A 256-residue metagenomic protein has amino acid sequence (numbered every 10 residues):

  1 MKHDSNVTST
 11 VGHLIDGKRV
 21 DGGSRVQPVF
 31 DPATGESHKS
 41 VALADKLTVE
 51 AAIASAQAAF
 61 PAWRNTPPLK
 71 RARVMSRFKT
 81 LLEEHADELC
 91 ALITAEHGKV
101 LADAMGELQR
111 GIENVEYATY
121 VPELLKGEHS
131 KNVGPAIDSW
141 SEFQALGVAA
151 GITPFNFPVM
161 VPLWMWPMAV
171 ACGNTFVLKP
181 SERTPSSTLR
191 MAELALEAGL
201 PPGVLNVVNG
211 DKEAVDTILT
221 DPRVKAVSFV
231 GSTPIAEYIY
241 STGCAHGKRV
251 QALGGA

Functional and structural regions predicted by a protein language model:
M1-S40, R73, R77, G127-T153 (+1 more regions): Terminal low-complexity tails and localization/encapsulation signals of metabolic enzymes
G35, R71, I93, V115 (+4 more regions): Residue-level signal for inorganic ion chemistry
H38-L125: Glycine-rich loop-to-alpha-helix module at the N-terminal edge of alpha/beta enzyme cores
A42, I152, L178-S181, V208 (+1 more regions): Active-site-adjacent beta-strand anchor residues
L47, E84, E88, K99 (+6 more regions): Short alpha-helical
R77-E88, R190, L194-L200, T242: Generic non-transmembrane alpha-helical segments
E128-P202: Conserved small-residue-rich beta-alpha loop and adjacent elements that most often cradle the phosphate/pyrophosphate
V148, A198-A256: Conserved NAD(P)+-binding/catalytic subdomain of aldehyde/semialdehyde dehydrogenases
